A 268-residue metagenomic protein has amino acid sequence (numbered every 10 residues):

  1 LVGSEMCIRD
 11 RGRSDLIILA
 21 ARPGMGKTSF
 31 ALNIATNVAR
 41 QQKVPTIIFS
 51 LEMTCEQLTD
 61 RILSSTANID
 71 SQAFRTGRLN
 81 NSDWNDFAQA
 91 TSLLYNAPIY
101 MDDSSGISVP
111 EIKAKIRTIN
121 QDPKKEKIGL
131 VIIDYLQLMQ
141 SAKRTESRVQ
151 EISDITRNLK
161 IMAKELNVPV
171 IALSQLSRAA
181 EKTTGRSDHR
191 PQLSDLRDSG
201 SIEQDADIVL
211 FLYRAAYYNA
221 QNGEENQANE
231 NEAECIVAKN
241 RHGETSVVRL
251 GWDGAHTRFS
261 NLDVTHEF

Functional and structural regions predicted by a protein language model:
L1-I8: Short, small-residue-biased leader/transition segments that mark boundaries at the very start of proteins
G3, A20-A21: The Walker A (P-loop) glycine that initiates the GxxxxGKT/S ATP-binding motif of P-loop NTPases
R9-S14: Phosphate-binding P-loop
I17-I18, I47: Short hydrophobic/aromatic beta-strand immediately N-terminal to the Walker A/P-loop
G24: Walker A (P-loop) phosphate-binding loop of P-loop NTPases
K27: Conserved lysine of the Walker
N33, N37-K127, S141, V248: Cytosolic-facing regulatory segments adjacent to core modules
G106, P110, A114-I128, D154-L166 (+1 more regions): C-terminal regions of RecA-like/P-loop NTPase motor modules
